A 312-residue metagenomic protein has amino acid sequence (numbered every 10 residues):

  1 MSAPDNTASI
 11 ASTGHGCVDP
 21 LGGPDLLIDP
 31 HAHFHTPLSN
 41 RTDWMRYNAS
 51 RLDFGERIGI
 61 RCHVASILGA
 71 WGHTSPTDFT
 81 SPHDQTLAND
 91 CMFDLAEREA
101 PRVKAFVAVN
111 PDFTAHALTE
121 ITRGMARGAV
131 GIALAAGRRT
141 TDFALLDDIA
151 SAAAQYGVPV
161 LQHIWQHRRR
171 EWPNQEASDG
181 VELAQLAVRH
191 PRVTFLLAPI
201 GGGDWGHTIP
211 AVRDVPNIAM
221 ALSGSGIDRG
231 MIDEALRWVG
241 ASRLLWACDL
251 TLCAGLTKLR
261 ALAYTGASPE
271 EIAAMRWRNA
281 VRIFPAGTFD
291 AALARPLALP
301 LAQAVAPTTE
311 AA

Functional and structural regions predicted by a protein language model:
S2-A32, N40-H63, E234, A241-R243 (+1 more regions): Mid-to-C-terminal alpha-helical segments outside catalytic/metal-binding sites
S12-G16, R46-F54, L87-F93, A117-T119 (+3 more regions): Alpha-helical scaffolding within the catalytic cores of extracellular/periplasmic polymer-degrading hydrolases
L27-P30, V64-I67, F106-V107, A133 (+3 more regions): Active-site neighborhood of phospho(di)ester-bond hydrolases with catalytic His/Asp-centered motifs
H31, G55, M92, G124 (+6 more regions): Conserved, mostly hydrophobic/aromatic
A32, A49-D78, R102-A108, V130-L134: Divalent metal-dependent hydrolysis catalytic cores, especially in the metallo-beta-lactamase
L38-R46, G72-H73, S81-Q85, N110-A117 (+4 more regions): Acidic-and-aromatic substrate-binding clefts and catalytic sites of carbohydrate-active enzymes
F79-Q166: Active-site gating/metal-coordination segments in enzymes
A129-G131, R139, F143-L245, P300 (+1 more regions): Catalytic pocket-lining loop regions of alpha/beta-barrel enzymes, especially the amidohydrolase/enolase/GH5 lineages
